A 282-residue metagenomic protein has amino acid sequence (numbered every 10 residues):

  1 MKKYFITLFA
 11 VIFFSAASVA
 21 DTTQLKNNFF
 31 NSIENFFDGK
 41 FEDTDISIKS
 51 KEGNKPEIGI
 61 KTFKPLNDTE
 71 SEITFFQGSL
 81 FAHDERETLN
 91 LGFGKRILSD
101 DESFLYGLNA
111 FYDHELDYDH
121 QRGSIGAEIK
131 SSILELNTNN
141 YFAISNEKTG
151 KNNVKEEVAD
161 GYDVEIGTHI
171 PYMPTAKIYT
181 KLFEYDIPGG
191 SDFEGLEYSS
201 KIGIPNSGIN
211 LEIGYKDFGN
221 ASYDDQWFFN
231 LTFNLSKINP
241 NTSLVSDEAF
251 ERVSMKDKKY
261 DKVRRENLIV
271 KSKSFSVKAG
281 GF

Functional and structural regions predicted by a protein language model:
K2-L8: Sec-dependent signal peptide recognition, specifically the positively charged N-region followed immediately by
A20-E87, S272-F282: Outer-membrane beta-barrel initiation region
D21-F37, I144-G190, E197, G203-L211 (+1 more regions): Flexible, glycine-rich linker and terminal segments associated with outer-membrane beta-barrel/transport systems
E42, N54-I60, D84-L91, F104 (+5 more regions): Residues that define the transmembrane beta-barrel architecture of outer-membrane proteins
E42-S50, E72-A82, F104-E115, I125 (+3 more regions): Transmembrane beta-strand segments that form the barrel wall of outer-membrane beta-barrel proteins
E52, L66-E70, I97-D101, K130-I133 (+3 more regions): Outer-membrane beta-barrel strand-turn architecture
I60-K64, L91-K95, A110, I125-S131 (+4 more regions): Residues on the lipid-exposed face of transmembrane beta-strands in outer-membrane beta-barrel proteins
